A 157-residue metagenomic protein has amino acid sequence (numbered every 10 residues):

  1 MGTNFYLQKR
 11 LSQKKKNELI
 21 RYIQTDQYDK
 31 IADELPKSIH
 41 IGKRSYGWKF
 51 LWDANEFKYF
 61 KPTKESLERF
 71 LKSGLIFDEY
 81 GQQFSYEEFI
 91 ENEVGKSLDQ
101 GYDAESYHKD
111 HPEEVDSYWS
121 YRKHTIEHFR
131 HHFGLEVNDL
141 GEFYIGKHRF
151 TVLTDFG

Functional and structural regions predicted by a protein language model:
M1-K30, D155-G157: Short, extreme N-terminal segment that most often corresponds to the first beta-strand
A32-G157: Low-complexity intrinsically disordered segments
